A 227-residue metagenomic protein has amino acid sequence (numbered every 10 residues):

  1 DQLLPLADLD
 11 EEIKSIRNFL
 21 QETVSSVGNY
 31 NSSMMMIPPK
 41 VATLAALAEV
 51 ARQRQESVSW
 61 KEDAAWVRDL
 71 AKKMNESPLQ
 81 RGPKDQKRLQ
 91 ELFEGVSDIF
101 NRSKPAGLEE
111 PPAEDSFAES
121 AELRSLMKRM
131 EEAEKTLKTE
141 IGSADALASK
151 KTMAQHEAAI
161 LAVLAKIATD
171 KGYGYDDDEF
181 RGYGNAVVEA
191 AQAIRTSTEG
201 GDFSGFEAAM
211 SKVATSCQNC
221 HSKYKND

Functional and structural regions predicted by a protein language model:
D1-D227: Mature extracytoplasmic or organellar-lumen-exposed domains after removal of signal/transit peptides
